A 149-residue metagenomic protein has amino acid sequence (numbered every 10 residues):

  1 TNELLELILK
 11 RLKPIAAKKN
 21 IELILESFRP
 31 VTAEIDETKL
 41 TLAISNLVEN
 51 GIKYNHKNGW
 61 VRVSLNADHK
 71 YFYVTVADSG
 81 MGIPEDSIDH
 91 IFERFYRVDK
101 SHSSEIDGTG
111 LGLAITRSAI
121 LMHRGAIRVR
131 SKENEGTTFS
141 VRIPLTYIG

Functional and structural regions predicted by a protein language model:
T1-K13, I24: A conserved beta-strand-to-alpha-helix junction within the catalytic ATP-binding
A17-K18, E22-V31: Conserved catalytic submotifs in the C-terminal HATPase_c
G51-I52: Short helix-loop "hinge" at the ATP-lid/N-box region of the Bergerat-fold HATPase_c
N58-K70: Short beta-strand/loop element within the Bergerat-fold HATPase_c
D78: Acidic ATP/Mg2+-coordinating residue in the GHKL
I83-R97: Short conserved segment of the HATPase_c
R124-G125: Conserved glycine-rich
